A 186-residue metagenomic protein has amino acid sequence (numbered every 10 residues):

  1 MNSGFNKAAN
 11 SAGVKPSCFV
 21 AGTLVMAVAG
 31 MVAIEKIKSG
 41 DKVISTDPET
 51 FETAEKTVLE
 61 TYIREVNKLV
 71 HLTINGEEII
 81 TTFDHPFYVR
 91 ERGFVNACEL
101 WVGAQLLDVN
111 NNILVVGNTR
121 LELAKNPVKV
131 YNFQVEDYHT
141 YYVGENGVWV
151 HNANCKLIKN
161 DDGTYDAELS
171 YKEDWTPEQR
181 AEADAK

Functional and structural regions predicted by a protein language model:
G4-K156: HINT superfamily self-processing domains
A9-G13, E168, E182-D184: Intrinsic disorder/low-complexity segments
V20, E168-Y171: Right-handed parallel beta-helix/beta-solenoid
D137, Y171-E173: Non-catalytic surface loops within mature trypsin-like serine protease
K156-K159, D174: Low-complexity, Ser/Thr/Pro-rich intrinsically disordered segments found in N-terminal tails, propeptides, targeting
I158, Y165-L169: Short linear proline/tyrosine/threonine-rich motifs used for host-factor recruitment and membrane trafficking/assembly
E173-K186: Zn2+-dependent metallopeptidase catalytic core
